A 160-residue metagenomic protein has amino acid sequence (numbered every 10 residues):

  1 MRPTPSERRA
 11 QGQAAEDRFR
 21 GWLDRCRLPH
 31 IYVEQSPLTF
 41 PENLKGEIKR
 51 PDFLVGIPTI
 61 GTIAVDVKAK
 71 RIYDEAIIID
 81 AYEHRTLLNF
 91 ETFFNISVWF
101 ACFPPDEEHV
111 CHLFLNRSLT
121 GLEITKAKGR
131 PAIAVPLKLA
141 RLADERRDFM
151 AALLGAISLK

Functional and structural regions predicted by a protein language model:
M1-E42: Acidic-basic catalytic patches of nuclease active cores, encompassing PD-(D/E)XK and other metal-cofactor nuclease
P5-S6, A10, I31-E34, T62 (+3 more regions): N-terminal targeting/trafficking signals and adjacent low-complexity tails
L23, P51-Y73: Conserved catalytic cores of phosphodiester-cleaving nucleases, focusing on short active-site segments
Y32, A64-D66, W99-C102: A structural signal for short, well-ordered beta-strand segments and their strand-loop junctions that often border
T39-D52: Charged, often glycine-rich, active-site loop that binds/positions anionic groups
K70-F93: Mg2+/Mn2+-dependent nuclease catalytic core
N89-L119: Nucleic-acid nuclease catalytic cores
C111-K160: Intrinsically disordered, low-complexity terminal regions enriched in charged/polar residues
